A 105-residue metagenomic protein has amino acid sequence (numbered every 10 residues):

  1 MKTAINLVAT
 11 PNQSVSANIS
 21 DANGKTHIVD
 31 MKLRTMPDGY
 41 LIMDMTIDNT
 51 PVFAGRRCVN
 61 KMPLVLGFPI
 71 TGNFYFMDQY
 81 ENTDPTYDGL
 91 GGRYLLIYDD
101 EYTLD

Functional and structural regions predicted by a protein language model:
M1-I5, A17, N60-L64, E81-P85: Intrinsically disordered, low-complexity boundary segments flanking structured domains
M1-M31: Short, charged/polar N-terminal "headpieces" of proteins
V15, L41, Y94: Short beta-strand/loop motifs in extracellular/secreted proteins, especially within beta-sandwich accessory domains
K25, N49-G55, T83-D84, T103-D105: Short, surface-exposed beta-strand/loop "edge" segments at domain boundaries and coil↔beta transitions
K25-G39, Y87-D88: Short, surface-exposed loop and linker segments with low hydrophobicity and enrichment for Pro/Ser/Thr
R34-Y80: Acidic, aromatic-enriched beta-alpha/helix-loop junctions
M77-D105: Short, compact, well-ordered microdomains
